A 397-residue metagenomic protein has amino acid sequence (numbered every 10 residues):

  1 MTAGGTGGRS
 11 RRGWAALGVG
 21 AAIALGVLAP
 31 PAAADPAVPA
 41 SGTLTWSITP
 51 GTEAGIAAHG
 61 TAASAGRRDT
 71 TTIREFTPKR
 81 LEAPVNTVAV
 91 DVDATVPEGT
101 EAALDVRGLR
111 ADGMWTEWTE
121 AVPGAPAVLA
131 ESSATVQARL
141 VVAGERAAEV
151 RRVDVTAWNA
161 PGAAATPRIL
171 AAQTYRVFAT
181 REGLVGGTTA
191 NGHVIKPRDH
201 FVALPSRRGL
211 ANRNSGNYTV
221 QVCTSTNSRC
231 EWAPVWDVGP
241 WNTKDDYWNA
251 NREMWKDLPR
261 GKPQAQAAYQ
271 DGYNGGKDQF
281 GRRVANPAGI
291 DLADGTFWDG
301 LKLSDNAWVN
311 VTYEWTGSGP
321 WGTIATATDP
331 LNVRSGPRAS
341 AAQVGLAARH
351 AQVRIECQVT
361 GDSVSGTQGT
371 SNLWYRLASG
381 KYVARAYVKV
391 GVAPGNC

Functional and structural regions predicted by a protein language model:
T2, S10-G20, G26, P31-P167: Beta-strand-rich ligand- or partner-binding modules with a strong bias toward extracellular/periplasmic carbohydrate
E75, R208, R338-A342, S371: Short, solvent-exposed loop/turn positions at domain surfaces that link secondary-structure elements or cap domain
N86, T100-L104, Y218, E231 (+2 more regions): Short beta-strand/loop motifs in extracellular/secreted proteins, especially within beta-sandwich accessory domains
A111-E120, S228-E231, S340-Q343: Surface-exposed loop/edge segments in extracytoplasmic proteins
R152, C230-P234, W308-N310, L346 (+2 more regions): Well-ordered beta-strand positions in beta-sheet-rich domains
P161-S335, Q358-T360, A393: Secreted/periplasmic proteins
G336-I355: SH3/SH3-like (including bacterial SH3b) beta-barrel domains that bind proline-rich motifs or cell-wall ligands
G369-C397: Boundary regions of SH3-family modules and the immediately adjacent low-complexity/disordered segments in eukaryotic
